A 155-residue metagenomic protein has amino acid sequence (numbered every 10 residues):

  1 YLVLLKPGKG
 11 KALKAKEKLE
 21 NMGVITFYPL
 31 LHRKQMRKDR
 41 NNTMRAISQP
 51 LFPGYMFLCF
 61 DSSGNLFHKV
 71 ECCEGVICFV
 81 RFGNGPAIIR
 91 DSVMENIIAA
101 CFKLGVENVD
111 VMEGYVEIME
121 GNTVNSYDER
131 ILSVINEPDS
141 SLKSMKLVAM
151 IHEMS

Functional and structural regions predicted by a protein language model:
Y1-S155: Acidic-enriched and Gly/Ser
